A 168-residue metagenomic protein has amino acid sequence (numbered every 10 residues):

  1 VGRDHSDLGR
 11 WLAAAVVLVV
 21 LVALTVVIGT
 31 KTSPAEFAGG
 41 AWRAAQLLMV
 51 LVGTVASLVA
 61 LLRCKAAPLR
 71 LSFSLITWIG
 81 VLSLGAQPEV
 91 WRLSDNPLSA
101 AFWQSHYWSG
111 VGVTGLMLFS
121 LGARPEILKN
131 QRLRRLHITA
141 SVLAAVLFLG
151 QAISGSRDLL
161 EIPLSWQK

Functional and structural regions predicted by a protein language model:
V1-K168: Membrane-embedded alpha-helical bundles that constitute the cytochrome b-like, heme-associated redox core of multi-pass
